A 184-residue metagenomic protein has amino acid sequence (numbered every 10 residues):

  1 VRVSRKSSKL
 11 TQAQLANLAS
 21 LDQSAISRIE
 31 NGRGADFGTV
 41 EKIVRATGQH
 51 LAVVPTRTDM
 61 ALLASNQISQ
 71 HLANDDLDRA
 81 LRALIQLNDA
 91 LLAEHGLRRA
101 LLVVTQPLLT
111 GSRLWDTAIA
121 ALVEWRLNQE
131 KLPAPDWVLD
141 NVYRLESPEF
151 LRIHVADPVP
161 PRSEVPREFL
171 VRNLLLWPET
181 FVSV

Functional and structural regions predicted by a protein language model:
V1-Q14: Short basic helix-loop element that most often maps to the first helix and adjoining turn of HTH DNA-binding modules
R2, S27-R28, E41: Key DNA-contacting residues within the recognition helix of helix-turn-helix
K9-L10, A35-G38: Residue-level signal for the short linker/turn that defines the boundary of a DNA-recognition helix
A19-A35: Recognition helix of helix-turn-helix/homeodomain-like DNA-binding domains that insert into the DNA major groove
F37-V54: DNA major-groove recognition helix of helix-turn-helix/homeodomain DNA-binding modules
R57-A121: Helix-turn-helix/homeodomain-like alpha-helical modules used for DNA recognition and transcription-factor dimerization
P135-V184: Charge-dense, extended regions
